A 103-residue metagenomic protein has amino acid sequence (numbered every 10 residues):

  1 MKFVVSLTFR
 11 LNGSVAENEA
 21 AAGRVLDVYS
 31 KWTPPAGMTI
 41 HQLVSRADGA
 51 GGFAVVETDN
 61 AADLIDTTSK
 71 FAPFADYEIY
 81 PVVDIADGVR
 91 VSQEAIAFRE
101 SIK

Functional and structural regions predicted by a protein language model:
M1-A50, D84-I85, V89-K103: Short S/T/G/P-rich N-terminal loop/turn motif that feeds into the first structured element of a domain
T8, V55-E57: Short hydrophobic/aromatic beta-strand micro-patches that form the beta-sheet surface supporting nucleotide- or nucleic
W32, A36, T58-V91: An amphipathic, aromatic/His-enriched active-site/gating alpha helix that lines ligand/cofactor pockets
G51-F53, D76: A common structural microfeature
